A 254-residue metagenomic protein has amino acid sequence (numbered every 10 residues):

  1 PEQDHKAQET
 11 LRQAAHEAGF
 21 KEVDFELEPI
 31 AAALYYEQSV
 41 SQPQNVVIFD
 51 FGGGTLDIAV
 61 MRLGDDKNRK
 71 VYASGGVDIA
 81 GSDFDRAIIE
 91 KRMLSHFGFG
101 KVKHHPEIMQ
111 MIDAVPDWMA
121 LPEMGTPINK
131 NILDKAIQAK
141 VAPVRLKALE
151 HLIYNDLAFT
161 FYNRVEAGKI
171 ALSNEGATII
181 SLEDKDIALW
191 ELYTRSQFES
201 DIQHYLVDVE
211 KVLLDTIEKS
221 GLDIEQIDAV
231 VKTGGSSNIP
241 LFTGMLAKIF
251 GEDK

Functional and structural regions predicted by a protein language model:
P1-I48, G64-V77, G81, L189-D223 (+1 more regions): N-terminal phosphate-binding loop and flanking beta/alpha elements of the actin-like ATPase fold
G53-L56, G125-A136, T233-N238: Core structural elements
T55, A177, I227: Active-site lining segments that contact anionic ligands and/or coordinate catalytic metals
D57-M61: Short beta-strand scaffold segments in enzyme catalytic cores
R62-E183: Phosphate-binding glycine-rich/basic clefts of nucleotide- and phosphate-handling proteins, predominantly
F99-G100, G176-I179, L213, I224 (+1 more regions): Secondary-structure transition/capping residues
K185-I187: Extended helical scaffolds that flank P-loop GTPase cores
